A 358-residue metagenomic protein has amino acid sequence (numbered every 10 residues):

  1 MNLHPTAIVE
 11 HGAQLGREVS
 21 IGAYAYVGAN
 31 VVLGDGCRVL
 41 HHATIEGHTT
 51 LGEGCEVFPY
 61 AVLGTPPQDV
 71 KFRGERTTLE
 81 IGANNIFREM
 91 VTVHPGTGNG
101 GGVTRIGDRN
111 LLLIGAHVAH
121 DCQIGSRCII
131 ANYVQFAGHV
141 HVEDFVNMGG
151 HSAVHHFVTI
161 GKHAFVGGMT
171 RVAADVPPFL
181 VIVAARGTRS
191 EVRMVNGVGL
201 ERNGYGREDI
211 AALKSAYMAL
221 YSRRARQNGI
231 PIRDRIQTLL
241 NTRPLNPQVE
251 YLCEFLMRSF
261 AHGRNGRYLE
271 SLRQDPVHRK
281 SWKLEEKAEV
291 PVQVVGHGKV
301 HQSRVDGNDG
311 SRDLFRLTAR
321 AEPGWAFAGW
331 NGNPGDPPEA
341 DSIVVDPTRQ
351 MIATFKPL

Functional and structural regions predicted by a protein language model:
M1-T6, H11-G12, R17-E18, G54 (+5 more regions): Terminal amphipathic alpha-helical/low-complexity segments used for targeting or macromolecular assembly
N2-R189: Structural signal for interior beta-strand "rungs" in well-ordered beta-sheet cores of soluble enzyme domains
H11, S311, P323, V345-P347: Surface-exposed loops/turns
E286-E289, G310-R316: Short coil/turn motif common to extracellular beta-sandwich-like domains
E286-Q293, D341-L358: Conserved "repeat-terminator" motif of extracellular CCP/Sushi domains
P291-D306, D336: Short, solvent-exposed loop/edge segments of extracellular or virion-exposed proteins
V292, G298-V300, L317, F327-W330 (+1 more regions): Extracellular/surface recognition and adhesion modules
D313-A340: Surface-exposed interfaces of beta-sheet-rich extracellular modules
